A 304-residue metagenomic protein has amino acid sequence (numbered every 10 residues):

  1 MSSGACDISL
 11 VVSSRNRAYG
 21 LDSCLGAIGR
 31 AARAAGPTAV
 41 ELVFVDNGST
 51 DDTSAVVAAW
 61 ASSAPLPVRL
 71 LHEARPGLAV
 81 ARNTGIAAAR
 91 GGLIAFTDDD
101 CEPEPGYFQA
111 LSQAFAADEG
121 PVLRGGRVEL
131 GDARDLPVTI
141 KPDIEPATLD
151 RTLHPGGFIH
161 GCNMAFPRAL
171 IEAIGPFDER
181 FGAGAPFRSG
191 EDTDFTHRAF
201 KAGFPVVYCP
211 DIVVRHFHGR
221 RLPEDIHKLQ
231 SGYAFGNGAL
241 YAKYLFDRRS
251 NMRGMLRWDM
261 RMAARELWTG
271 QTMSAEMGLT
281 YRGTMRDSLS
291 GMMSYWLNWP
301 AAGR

Functional and structural regions predicted by a protein language model:
R17-A32: Short, well-formed alpha-helical segments that are part of the catalytic scaffolds of diverse glycosyltransferases
A27, D46-A55, C101: A conserved acidic beta->alpha catalytic loop
E73-A89: Glycine-rich, basic loop-to-helix element that forms the pyrophosphate-binding segment of sugar-nucleotide handling
I94: Short aromatic/hydrophobic "clamp" motif used to bind/position activated sugar donors
G106-V138: Conserved donor NDP-sugar-binding/catalytic core segment of glycosyltransferases
G126, I140-I159: Short, flexible, basic/aromatic active-site loop/helix in glycosyltransferases
I159, A183-H197: Acidic donor-binding loop at a coil-to-helix junction in glycosyltransferase catalytic cores that engages
K228-F235, D247-R304: Non-catalytic, C-terminal membrane-associated alpha-helical segments of glycosyltransferases
